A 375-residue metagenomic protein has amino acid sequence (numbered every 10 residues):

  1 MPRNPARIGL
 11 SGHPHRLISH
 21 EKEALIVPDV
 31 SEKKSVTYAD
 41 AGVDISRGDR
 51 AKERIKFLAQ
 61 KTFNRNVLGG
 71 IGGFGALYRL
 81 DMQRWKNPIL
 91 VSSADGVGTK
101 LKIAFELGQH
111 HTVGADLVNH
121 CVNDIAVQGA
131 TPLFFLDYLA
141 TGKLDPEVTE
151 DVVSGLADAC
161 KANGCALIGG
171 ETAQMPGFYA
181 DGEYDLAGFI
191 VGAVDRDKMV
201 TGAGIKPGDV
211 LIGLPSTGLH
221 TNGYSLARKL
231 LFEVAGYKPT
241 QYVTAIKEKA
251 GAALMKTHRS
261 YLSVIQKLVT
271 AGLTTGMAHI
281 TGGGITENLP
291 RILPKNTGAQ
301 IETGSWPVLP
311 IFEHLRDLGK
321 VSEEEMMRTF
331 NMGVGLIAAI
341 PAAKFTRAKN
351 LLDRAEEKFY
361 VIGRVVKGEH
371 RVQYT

Functional and structural regions predicted by a protein language model:
M1, I8, I18, I26-V30: Short hydrophobic transmembrane-like helices used for membrane targeting/insertion
G12-R16, E21: Short hydrophobic alpha-helical segments enriched in small aliphatic residues
I26-D40, F57, V148-A166, Y179-L186 (+3 more regions): Glycine-/charge-enriched secondary-structure boundary and capping motifs
G48, R84-W85, V97-K100, D195-K198 (+4 more regions): Short, acidic Gly/Pro/Ser/Thr-rich loop/turn segments
F57-T217: Glycine-rich phosphate/pyrophosphate-binding loop regions near the starts of catalytic domains
I205-E233, Y237: Mobile "lid/hinge" segments at catalytic clefts and subdomain interfaces of large enzymes
